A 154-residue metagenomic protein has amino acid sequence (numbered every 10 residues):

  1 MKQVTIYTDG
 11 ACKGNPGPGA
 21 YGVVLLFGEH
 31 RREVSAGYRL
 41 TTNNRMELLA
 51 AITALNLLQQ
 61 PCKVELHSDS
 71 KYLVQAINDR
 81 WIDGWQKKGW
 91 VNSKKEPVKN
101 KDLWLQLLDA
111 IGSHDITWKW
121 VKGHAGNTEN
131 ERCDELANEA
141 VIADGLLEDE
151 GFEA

Functional and structural regions predicted by a protein language model:
M1-R45, L49, T53-C62, I77 (+2 more regions): RNase H-like nuclease fold core
T8-P18, I52-R132, L136, V141: RNase H catalytic domain
